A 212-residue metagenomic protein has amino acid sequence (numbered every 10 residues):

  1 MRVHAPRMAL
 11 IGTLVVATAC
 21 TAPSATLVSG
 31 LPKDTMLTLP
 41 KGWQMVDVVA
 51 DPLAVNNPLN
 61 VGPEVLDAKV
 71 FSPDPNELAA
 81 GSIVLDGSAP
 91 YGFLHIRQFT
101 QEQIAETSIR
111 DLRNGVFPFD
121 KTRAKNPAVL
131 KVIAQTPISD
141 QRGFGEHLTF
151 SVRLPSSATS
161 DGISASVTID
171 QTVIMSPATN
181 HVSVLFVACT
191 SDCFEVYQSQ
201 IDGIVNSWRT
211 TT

Functional and structural regions predicted by a protein language model:
M1-L10: Bacterial N-terminal signal peptides that target proteins for export
V16-A19: C-terminal motif of bacterial Sec signal peptides marking the signal peptidase cleavage site
T21-P23: Bacterial signal peptide processing site
A25-T38, R113-R123: Short aromatic-glycine motifs in intrinsically disordered, low-complexity regions
P32-L53: Proline-anchored loop/turn motifs at beta-strand termini and strand-loop-strand connectors
L39, A105-S108, L112-R113, Y197-I204: Stable alpha-helical elements in mature extracytoplasmic
W43, N180-T212: Surface-exposed amphipathic alpha-helical segments
A50-S183: Conserved polar/disulfide-associated segments of primarily extracytoplasmic proteins
